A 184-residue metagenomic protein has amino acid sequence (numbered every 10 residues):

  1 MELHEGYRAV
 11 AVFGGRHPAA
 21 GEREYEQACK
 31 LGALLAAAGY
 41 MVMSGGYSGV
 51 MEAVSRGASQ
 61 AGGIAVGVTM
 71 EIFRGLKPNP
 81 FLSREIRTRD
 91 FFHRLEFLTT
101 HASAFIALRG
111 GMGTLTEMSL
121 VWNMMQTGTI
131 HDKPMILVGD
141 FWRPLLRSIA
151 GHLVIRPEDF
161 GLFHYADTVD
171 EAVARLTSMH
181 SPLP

Functional and structural regions predicted by a protein language model:
M1-V68: Glycine-rich beta-alpha loop segments
E26, G49-R109: Acidic/glycine-enriched connector segments
G39-V42, K133-P134, G161-F163: Short active-site oxyanion
S48-A53, W142-L153: Glycine-rich, charge-decorated loop segments at or immediately adjacent to ligand/cofactor-binding or catalytic sites
I64-E71, L108, W122-S148, P157-E158: Short, acidic/small-residue loops that bind anionic groups at enzyme active sites
K77-F81, H152-E158: Short, conserved catalytic or adaptor-binding loops enriched in Gly and charged residues
F92-V138, P182-P184: Active-site/ligand-binding-proximal alpha/beta "capping" segment
T100, A104, P157-P184: A charged, well-structured terminal subsegment
